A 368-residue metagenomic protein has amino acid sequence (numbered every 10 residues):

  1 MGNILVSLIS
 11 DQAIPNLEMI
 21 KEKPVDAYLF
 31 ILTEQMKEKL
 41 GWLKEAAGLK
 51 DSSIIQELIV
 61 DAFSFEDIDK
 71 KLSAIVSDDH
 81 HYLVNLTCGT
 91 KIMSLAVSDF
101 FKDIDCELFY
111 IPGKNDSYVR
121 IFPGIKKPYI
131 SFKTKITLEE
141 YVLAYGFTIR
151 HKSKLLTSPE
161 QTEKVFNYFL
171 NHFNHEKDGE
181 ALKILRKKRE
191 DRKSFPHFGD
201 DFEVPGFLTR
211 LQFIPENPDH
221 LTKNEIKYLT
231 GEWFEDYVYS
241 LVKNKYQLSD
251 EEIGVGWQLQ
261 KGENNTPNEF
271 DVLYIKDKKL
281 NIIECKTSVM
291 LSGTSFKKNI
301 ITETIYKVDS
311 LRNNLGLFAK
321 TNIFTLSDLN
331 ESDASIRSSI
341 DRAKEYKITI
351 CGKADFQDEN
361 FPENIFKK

Functional and structural regions predicted by a protein language model:
M1-W42: N-terminal beta-strand-loop-alpha-helix module at the start of alpha/beta ligand-binding or catalytic domains
N3-I4, A27, H81-L83, K279-N281: Structural motif
S7-D11, L32-Q35, L86-C88, Q258 (+2 more regions): Structural motif
S10-D11, L32-M36, I59, P112-N115 (+2 more regions): Short, acidic/turn-prone active-site loops that include or flank metal/cofactor- and phosphate-binding residues
M19-K21, K39-K50, D333-Y346: Short, aromatic/basic amphipathic alpha-helical patches
A27-T87, K91-C106: A broadly used, surface-exposed interaction patch
S94-V165, F169: Mixed-charge intrinsically disordered linker/loop segments at interdomain junctions
I136-K368: Intrinsically disordered, low-complexity Ser/Thr/Pro/Gly-rich regulatory segments
